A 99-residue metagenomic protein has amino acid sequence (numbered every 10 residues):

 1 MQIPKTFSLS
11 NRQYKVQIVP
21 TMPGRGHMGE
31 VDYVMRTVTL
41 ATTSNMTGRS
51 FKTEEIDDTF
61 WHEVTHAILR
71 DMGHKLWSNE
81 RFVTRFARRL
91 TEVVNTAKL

Functional and structural regions predicted by a protein language model:
M1-H27: Short, charged/polar N-terminal "headpieces" of proteins
R12, T42-M46, R85: Short juxta-domain linker segments that transition from a proline/glycine-rich, charged coil into a short amphipathic
P23-H27, Y33, G48: Juxtamembrane/disordered regions of integral membrane proteins
T37-T59, H74: Short pre-active-site segment immediately N-terminal to the catalytic Zn-binding motif
D58-R70: Active-site recognition of the HExxH zinc-binding catalytic motif
M72-L99: Post-HExxH zinc-binding segment in Zn-dependent metallohydrolases
